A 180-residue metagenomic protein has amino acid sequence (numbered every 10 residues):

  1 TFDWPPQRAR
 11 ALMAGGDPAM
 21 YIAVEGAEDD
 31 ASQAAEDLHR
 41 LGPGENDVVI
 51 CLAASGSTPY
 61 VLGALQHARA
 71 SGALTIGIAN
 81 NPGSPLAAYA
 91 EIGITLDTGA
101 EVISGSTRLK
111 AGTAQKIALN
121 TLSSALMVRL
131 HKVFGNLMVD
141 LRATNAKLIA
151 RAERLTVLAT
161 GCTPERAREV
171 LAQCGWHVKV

Functional and structural regions predicted by a protein language model:
T1-I117, L126-L130: Glycine-rich phosphate-binding loops that contact phosphosugars or nucleotide phosphates
T121, L126-V180: Short, amphipathic alpha-helical interaction segments embedded in low-complexity terminal/linker regions of eukaryotic
